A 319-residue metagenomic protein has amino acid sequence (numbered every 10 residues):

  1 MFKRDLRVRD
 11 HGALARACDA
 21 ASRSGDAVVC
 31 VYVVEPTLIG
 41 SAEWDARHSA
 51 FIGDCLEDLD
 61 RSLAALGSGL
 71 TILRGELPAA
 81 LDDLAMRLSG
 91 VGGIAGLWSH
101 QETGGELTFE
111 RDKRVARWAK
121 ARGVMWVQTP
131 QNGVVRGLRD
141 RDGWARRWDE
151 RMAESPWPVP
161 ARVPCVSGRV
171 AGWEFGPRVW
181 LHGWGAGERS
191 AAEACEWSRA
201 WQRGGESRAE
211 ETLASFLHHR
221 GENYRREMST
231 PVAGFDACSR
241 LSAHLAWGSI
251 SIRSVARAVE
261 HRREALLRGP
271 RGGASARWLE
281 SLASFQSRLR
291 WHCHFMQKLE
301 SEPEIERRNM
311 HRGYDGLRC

Functional and structural regions predicted by a protein language model:
M1-S68: N-terminal beta-strand-loop-alpha-helix module at the start of alpha/beta ligand-binding or catalytic domains
K3-D5, V33-E35, G75, E102-G104 (+3 more regions): An acidic- and aromatic-residue-enriched active-site/binding cleft used to recognize and process polar
V8, L38-I39, G105-T108, V134-L138 (+2 more regions): Short catalytic/ligand-binding loop motif for oxyanion handling, primarily in non-cytosolic enzymes, centered on
V29-V31, T71, W98, V127: Hydrophobic/aromatic beta-strand patches that form the interior of the parallel beta-sheet core in alpha/beta enzyme
S68-P78: Short beta->alpha junction loops
G69, G123-P130, N223-R226: Short secondary-structure capping/junction motifs at helix and strand boundaries
E76-S207: Beta-rich, aromatic/charged-enriched effector core domains that present basic-aromatic interfaces for binding
S155-C319: Catalytic cores of enzymes that engage adenine nucleotides and/or redox cofactors via long glycine-rich, Lys/Arg/His
